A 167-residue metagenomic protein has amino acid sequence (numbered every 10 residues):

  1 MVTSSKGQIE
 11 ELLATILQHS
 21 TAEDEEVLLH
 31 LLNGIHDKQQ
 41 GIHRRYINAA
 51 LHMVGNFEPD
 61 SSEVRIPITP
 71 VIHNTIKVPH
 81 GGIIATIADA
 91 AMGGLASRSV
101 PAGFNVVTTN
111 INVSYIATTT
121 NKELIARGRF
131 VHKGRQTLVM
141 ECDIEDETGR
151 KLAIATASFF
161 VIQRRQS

Functional and structural regions predicted by a protein language model:
M1-I125, V131-S167: Terminal targeting signals and extreme-terminal segments of soluble enzymes
